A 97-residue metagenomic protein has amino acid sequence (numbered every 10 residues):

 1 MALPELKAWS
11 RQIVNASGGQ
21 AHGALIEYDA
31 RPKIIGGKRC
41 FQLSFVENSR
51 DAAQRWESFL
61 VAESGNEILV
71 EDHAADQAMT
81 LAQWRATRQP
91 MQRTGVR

Functional and structural regions predicted by a protein language model:
M1-A30: Short, non-transmembrane alpha-helical segments in secretory-pathway proteins
G19-E63: Exposed beta-strand-loop-beta-strand "reactive/processing" segments of non-cytosolic proteins
L69-R97: C-terminal partner/receptor-binding element of secreted or periplasmic proteins
